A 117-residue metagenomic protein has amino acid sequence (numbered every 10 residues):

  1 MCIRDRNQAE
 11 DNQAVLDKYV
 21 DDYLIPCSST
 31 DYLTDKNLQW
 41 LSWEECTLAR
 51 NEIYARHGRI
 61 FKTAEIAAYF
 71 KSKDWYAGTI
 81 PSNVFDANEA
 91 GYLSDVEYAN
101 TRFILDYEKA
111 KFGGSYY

Functional and structural regions predicted by a protein language model:
M1-D5: Conserved small/polar residues in nucleotide/adenosyl-binding loops
N7-Q13: Extended low-complexity, polyampholyte segments enriched in Ser/Thr/Pro and acidic residues
D17, T30, D35-L41: Conserved catalytic/binding loops enriched for acidic/polar residues
D17-K18, I25: Pro/Ser/Thr/Gly-rich intrinsically disordered low-complexity regions
Y23, K36-W40, S94: Short, charged/polar micro-motifs that form catalytic or ligand-binding hotspots
Y23-D35, F85-D86: Acidic/histidine-rich, surface-exposed loop or edge segments in extracytoplasmic proteins
N37-G78: Amphipathic alpha-helical packing elements
F61-Y117: Compact alpha-helical subdomains of small soluble proteins
